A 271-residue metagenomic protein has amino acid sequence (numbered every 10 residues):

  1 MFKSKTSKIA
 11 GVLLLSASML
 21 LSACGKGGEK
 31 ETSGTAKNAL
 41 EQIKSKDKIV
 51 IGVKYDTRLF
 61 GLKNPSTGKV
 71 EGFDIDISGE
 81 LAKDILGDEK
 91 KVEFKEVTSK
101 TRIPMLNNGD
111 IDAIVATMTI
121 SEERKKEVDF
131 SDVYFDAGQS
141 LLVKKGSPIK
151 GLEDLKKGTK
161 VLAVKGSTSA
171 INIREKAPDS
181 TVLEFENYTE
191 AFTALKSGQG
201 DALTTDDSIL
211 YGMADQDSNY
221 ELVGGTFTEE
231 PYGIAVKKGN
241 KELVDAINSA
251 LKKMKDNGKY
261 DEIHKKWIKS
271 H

Functional and structural regions predicted by a protein language model:
L20-A23: C-terminal motif of bacterial Sec signal peptides marking the signal peptidase cleavage site
G25, I75-D76, E80, D84 (+2 more regions): Extended ligand-binding regions for polar small-molecule ligands
E31-K37, E41-A113: Extracytoplasmic small-molecule ligand-binding "clamshell" domains of the periplasmic binding protein/Venus flytrap
I49-V53, E71, E153-G166: Short loop->beta-strand "edge-of-pocket" segments that line small-molecule binding or catalytic clefts across diverse
Y55, D136-V143, T189, D207 (+2 more regions): Periplasmic-binding protein-like
G79, K91-E153: Acidic, polar ligand-binding/catalytic clefts
V92-P104, P148, K165, L183-T193 (+2 more regions): Short helix-initiation/N-cap motifs at beta->coil->alpha
T101, M118-K126, N172-E175, K196-E229: A ligand-binding cleft/hinge motif common to bilobed small-molecule-binding domains
